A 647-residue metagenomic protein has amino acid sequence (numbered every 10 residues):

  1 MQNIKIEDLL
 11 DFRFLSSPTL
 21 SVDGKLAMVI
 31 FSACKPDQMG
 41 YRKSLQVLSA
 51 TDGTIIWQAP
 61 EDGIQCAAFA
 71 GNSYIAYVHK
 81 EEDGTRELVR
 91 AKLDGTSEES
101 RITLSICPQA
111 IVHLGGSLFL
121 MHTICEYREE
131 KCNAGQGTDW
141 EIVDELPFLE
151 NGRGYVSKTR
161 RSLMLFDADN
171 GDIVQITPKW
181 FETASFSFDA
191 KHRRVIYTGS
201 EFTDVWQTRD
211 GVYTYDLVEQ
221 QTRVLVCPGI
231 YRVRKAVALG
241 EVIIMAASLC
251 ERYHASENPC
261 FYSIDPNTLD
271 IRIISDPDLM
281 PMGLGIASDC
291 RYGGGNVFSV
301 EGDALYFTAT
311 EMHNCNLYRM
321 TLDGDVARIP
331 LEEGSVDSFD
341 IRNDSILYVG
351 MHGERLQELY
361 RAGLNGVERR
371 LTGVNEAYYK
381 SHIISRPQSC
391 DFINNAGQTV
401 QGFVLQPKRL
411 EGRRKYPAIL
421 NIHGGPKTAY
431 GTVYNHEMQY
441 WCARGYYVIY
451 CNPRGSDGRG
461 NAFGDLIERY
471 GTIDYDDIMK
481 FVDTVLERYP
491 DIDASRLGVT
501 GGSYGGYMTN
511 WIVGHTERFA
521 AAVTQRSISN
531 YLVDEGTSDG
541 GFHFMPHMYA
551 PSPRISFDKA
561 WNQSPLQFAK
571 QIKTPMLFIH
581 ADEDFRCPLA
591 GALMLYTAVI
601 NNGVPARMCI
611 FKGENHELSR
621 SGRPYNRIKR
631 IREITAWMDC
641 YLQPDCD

Functional and structural regions predicted by a protein language model:
M1-R13, I173-Q175: A short helix->beta-strand "capping" segment at the edge of beta-propeller domains
E7-K43: Beta-strand-rich domains and repeat architectures in extracellular enzymes and scaffolds, especially beta-propellers
F12-A27, A59-V78, I102-L118, E150-R153 (+8 more regions): Conserved beta-propeller blade repeats
D37-K43, E81-R86, G154-R160, D204-D210 (+3 more regions): Short, solvent-exposed loop/turn segments at conserved positions within beta-propeller repeat blades
R42-S44, I124-M164, G211, P259-Y262 (+3 more regions): Predominantly five- to eight-bladed beta-propeller fold
A50-D52, K92-T96, D167-G171, D216-Q220 (+3 more regions): Short loop/turn segments that connect beta-strands within beta-propeller blades
V374-S495, G502, G536: Cap/lid segment of the alpha/beta-hydrolase catalytic domain
P453-D647: Active-site-proximal cap/loop segments of hydrolase catalytic domains
